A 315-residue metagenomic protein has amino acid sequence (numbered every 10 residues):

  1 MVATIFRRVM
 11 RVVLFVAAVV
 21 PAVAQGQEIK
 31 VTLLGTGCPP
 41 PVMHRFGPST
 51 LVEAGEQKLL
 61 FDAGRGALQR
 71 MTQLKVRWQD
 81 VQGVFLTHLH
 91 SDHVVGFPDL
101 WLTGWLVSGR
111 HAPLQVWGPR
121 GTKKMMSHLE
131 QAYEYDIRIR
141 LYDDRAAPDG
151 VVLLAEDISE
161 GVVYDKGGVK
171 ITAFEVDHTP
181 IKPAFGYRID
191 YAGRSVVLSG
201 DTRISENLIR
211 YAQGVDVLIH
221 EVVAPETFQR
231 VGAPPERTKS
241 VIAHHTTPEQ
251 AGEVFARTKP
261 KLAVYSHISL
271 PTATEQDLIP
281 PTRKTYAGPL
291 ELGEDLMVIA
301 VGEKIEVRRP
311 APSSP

Functional and structural regions predicted by a protein language model:
M1-R8: N-terminal secretory signal peptides that target proteins for export/translocation
V9-A22: Bacterial N-terminal signal peptides
M10, P39-V42, K75, P98 (+2 more regions): Short hydrophobic/aromatic-rich motifs at helix boundaries and adjacent loops
A18, V95, L208: Active-site-flanking alpha-helical
A24-V197, D277-E306: Binuclear metal-dependent hydrolase catalytic cores
F185-G186, A192-V197, R203-M297: Cap/insert and terminal regions of metallo-dependent hydrolase folds
V307-P315: A polyampholytic, Gly/Pro-enriched intrinsically disordered region
